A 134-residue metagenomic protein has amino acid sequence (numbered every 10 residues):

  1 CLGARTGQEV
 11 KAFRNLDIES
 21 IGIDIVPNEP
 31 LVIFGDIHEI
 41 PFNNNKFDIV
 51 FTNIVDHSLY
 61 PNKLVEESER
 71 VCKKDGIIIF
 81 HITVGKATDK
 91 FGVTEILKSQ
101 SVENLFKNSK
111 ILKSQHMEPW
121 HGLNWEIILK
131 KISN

Functional and structural regions predicted by a protein language model:
C1-E39: Class I SAM-dependent methyltransferase SAM/SAH-binding core
H38-V50: A short acidic, Gly/Pro-enriched loop at the edge of an enzyme's catalytic core that lines a small-molecule cofactor
D48-P61: A short SAM/SAH-binding and catalytic strip from SAM-dependent methyltransferases
L59, K73, K107: Short conserved AdoMet
N62-I77: A short glycine-rich, Lys/Arg-flanked "PGG" loop and its adjoining helix->strand segment in the class I
D75-G85: Conserved beta-strand signature within the Rossmann-like core of class I S-adenosyl-L-methionine
G85, D89-M117: Conserved Class I S-adenosyl-L-methionine
S109-N134: Core SAM-dependent methyltransferase catalytic element
